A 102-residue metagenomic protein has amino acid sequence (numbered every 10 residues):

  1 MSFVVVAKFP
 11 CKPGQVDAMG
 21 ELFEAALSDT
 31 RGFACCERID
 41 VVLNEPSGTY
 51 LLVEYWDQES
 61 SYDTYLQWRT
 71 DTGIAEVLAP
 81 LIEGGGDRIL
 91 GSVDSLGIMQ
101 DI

Functional and structural regions predicted by a protein language model:
F3-F9, R38-L66: Short, well-ordered beta-strand segments in beta-rich or mixed alpha/beta enzyme and ligand-binding folds
P10-G20: Short, surface-exposed ligand-recognition loops at beta-strand->loop->(often short) alpha-helix junctions that present
G14-V16, P46, S60-S61, S95: Generic "edge-of-domain/loop-turn" microfeature
A25, D29-E37, Y55-L90: An amphipathic, aromatic/His-enriched active-site/gating alpha helix that lines ligand/cofactor pockets
I89-I102: Acidic/histidine-enriched, glycine/proline-rich intrinsically disordered or flexible terminal extensions
